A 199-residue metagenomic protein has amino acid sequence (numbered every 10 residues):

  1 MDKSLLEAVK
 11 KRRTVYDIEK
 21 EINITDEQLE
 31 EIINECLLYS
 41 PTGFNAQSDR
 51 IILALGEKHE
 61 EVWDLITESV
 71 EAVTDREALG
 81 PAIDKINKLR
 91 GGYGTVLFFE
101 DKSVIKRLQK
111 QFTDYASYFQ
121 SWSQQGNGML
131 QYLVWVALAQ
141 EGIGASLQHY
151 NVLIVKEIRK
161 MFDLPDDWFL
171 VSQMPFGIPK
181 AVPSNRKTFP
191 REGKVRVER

Functional and structural regions predicted by a protein language model:
M1-G94, E198-R199: N-terminal amphipathic, basic helical "cap/leader" segment at the start of enzyme domains
S4-K11, V15-Y16, L170-R199: C-terminal helix-cap and adjacent tail motif
C36-L37, F112-R159: Small-aliphatic-rich amphipathic alpha-helix that forms the alpha element of a beta-alpha
T67-E68, Q109-Y118, T188: Short, surface-exposed, charged loop/turn segments at secondary-structure junctions
S69-V70, L164-D166: Short, hinge-like loop/turn segments at secondary-structure boundaries
G91, V96, F176-I178: C-terminal edge-of-domain segments
F99-V104: Short glycine-enriched loops at secondary-structure junctions
R107-Q111, E157-K160, N185-R186: A short secondary-structure junction signal
